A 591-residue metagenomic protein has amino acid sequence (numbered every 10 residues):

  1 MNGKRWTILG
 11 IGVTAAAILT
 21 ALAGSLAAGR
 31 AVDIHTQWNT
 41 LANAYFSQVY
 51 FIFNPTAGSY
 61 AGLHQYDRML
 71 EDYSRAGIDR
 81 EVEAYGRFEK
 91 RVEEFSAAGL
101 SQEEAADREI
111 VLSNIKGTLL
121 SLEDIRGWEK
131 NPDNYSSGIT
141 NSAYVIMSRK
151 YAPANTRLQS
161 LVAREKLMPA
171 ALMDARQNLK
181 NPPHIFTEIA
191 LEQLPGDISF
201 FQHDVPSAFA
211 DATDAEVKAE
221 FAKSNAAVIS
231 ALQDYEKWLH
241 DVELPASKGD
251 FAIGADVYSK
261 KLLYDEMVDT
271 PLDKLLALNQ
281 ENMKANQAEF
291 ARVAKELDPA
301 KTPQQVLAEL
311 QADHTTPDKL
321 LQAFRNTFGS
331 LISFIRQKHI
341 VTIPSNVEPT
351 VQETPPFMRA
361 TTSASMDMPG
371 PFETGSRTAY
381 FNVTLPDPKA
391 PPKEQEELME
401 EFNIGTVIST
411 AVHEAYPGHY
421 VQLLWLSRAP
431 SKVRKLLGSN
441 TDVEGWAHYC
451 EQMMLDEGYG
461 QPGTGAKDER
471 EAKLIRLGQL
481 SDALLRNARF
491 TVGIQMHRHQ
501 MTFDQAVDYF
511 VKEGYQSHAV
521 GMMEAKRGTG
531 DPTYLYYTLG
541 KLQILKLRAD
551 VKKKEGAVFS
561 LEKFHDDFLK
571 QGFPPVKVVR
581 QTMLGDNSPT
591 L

Functional and structural regions predicted by a protein language model:
N2-V13: Bacterial N-terminal signal peptides that target proteins for export
G12-A21: Bacterial N-terminal signal peptides
A23-L591: N-terminal maturation segment of proteins
